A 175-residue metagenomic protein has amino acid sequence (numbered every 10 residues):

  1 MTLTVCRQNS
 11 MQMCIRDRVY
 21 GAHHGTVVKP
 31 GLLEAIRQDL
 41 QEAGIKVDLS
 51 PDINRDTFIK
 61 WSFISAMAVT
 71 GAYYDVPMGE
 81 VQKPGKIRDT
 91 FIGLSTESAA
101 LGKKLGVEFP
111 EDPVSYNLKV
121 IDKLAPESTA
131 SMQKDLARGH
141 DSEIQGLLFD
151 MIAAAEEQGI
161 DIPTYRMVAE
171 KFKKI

Functional and structural regions predicted by a protein language model:
M1, L33, K119-D122: Intrinsically disordered, low-complexity segments enriched in polar/charged residues with Gly/Pro, especially when
L3, G79-K83, M132, L136: Short amphipathic alpha-helical segments at helix-loop
L3, Q8-I15: Short, small-residue-biased leader/transition segments that mark boundaries at the very start of proteins
Q12, I53-R55, S128-T129: Short hydrophobic "helix-edge" motifs at membrane interfaces and signal-peptide entry regions
R16-S65, V69-D112: Internal alpha-helical scaffold of NAD(P)-dependent oxidoreductase catalytic cores
Q41, I92-I175: NAD(P)-dependent Rossmann-like dehydrogenase/reductase catalytic/cofactor-binding core
